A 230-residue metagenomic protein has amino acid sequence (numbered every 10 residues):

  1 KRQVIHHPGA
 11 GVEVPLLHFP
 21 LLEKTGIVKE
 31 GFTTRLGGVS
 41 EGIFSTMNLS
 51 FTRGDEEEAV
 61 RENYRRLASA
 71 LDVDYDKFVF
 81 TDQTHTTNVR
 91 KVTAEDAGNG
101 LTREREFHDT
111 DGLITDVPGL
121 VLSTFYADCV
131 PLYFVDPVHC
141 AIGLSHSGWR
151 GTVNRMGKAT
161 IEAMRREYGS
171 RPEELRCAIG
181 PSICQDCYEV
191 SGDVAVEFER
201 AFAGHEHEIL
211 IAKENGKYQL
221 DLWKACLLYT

Functional and structural regions predicted by a protein language model:
K1-L228: Active-site microenvironment for binding and transforming phosphate-containing groups
